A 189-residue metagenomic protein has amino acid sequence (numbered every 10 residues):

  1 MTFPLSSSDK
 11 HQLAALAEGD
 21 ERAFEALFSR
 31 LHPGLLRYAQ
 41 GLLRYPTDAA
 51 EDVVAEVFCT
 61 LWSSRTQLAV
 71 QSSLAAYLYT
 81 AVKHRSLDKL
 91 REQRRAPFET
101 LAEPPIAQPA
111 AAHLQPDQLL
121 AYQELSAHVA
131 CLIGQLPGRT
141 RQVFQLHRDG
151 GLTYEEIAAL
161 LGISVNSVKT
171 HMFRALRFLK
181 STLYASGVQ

Functional and structural regions predicted by a protein language model:
M1-P33, D117: N-terminal module of bacterial RNA polymerase sigma factors
T2, E18-A26, R37-E56, Q67 (+1 more regions): Short, charged helix-capping/linker segments at alpha-helix termini
T2-S6, A96-L119: Internal acidic/polar
F3-P4, H128, Q145, A159-L160 (+1 more regions): C-terminal edge and immediately downstream basic/flexible tail or linker adjoining helix-turn-helix-like DNA-binding
F28, G134-T153, L160: Short amphipathic alpha helix immediately N-terminal
D52-C59, S72-H84: Structural recognition of an alpha-helix C-terminal capping motif at a helix-to-coil junction
S63-V70, T80-T100, L114, Y122: Arg/Lys-rich amphipathic alpha helix in sigma70-family domain 2
T140, Y154-E155, A159-Y184: DNA-recognition helix of helix-turn-helix
